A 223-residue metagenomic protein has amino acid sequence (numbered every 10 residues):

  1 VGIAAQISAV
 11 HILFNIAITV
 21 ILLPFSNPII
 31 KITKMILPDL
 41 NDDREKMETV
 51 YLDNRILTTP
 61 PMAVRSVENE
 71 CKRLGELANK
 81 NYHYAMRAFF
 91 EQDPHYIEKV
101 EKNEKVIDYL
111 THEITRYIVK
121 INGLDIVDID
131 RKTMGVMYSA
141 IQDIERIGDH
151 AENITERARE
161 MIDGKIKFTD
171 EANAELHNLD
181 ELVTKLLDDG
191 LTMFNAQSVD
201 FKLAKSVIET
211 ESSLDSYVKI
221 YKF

Functional and structural regions predicted by a protein language model:
V1-Q6, V10, F14-F223: Cytosolic, long alpha-helical scaffolding segments
